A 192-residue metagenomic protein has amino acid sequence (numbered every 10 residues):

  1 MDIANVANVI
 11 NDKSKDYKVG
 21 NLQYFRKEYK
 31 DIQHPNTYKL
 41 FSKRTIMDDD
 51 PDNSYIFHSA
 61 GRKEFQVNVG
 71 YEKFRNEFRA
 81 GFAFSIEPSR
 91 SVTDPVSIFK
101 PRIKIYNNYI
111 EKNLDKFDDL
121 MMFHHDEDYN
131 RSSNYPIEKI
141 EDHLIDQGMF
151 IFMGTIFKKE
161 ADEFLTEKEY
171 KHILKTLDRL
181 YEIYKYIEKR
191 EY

Functional and structural regions predicted by a protein language model:
M1-K18, D128-Y192: Long, solvent-exposed, polar/charged low-complexity segments
M1-R44, D115-M122, E127-N130, K171 (+1 more regions): Negatively charged, low-complexity tracts enriched in Asp/Glu with abundant Ser/Thr
N5-N8, D12, K27, S97-D115 (+3 more regions): Polar/charged alpha-helical tracts
I10, V67-V69, A80-F82, L180: Hydrophobic beta-strand residues in large extracellular and virion-surface proteins
D16, D31, F74-K139: Compact, glycine/acidic-enriched structural inserts
K27-K73: Amphipathic, interaction-prone secondary-structure segments
N53-A60, I86, M153-F157: Short beta-strand element of the conserved SAM-dependent methyltransferase core
G70-E77, D142-Q147: Short glycine/proline-enriched loop/turn "hinge" motifs that connect secondary-structure elements and lie
